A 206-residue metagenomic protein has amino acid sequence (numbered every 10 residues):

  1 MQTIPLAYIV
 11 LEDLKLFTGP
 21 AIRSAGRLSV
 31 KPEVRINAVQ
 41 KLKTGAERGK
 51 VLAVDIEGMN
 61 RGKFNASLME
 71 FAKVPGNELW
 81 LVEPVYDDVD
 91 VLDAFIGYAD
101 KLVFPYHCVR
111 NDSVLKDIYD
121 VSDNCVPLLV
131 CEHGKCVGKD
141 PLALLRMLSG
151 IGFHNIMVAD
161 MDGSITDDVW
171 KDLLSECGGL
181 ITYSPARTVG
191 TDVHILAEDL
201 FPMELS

Functional and structural regions predicted by a protein language model:
M1-N77, Y86-V89, D123-P127, C131-N155 (+1 more regions): Conserved N-terminal beta1-alpha1 strand-loop-helix module at the mouth
N60-G62, A66-V74, D100-K101, D168-E176 (+1 more regions): A short, hydrophobic/aromatic-rich structural module that often spans a beta strand with its adjoining loop
M69-V74, F95, L115-S122, S149 (+1 more regions): Surface-exposed amphipathic alpha-helices with a cationic face
W80-E83, I181-Y183: Short beta-strand elements of ligand-binding domains
E83-P84, I96: Generic alpha-helix detector with strongest preference for long hydrophobic helices that associate with membranes
V89-V114, M157-G163, L180-S206: Glycine-rich phosphate-binding active-site loops on the catalytic face of alpha/beta enzymes
V109-G150, T188-S206: Short histidine
